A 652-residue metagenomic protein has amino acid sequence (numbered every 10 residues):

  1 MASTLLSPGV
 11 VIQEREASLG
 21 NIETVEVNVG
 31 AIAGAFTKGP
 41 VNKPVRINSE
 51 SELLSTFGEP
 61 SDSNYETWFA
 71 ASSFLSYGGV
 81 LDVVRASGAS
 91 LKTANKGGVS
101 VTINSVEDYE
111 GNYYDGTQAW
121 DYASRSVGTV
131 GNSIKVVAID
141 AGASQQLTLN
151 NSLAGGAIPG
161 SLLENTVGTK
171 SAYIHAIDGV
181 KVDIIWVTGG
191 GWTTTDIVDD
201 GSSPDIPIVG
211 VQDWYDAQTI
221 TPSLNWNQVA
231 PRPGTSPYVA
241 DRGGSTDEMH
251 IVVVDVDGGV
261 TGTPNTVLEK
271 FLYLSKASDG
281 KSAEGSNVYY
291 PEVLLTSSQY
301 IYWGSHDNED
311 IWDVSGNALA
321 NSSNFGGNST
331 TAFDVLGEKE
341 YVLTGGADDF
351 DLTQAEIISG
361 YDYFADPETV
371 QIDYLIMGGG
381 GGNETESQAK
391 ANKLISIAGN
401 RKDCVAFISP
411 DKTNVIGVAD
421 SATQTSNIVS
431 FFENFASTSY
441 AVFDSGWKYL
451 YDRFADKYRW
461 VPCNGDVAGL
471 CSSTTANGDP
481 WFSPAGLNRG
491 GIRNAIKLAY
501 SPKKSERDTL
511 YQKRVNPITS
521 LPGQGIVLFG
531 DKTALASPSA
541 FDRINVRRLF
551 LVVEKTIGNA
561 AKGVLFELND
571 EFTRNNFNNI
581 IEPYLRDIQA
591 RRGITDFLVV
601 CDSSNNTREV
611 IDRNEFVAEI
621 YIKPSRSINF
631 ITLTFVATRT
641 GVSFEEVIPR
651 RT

Functional and structural regions predicted by a protein language model:
M1, E26-N28, V41-I47, V127 (+6 more regions): Surface-exposed receptor/substrate recognition regions of extracellular proteins
M1-S100, D108, W120-D121, R125 (+3 more regions): Structured, hydrophobic secondary-structure cores that serve as assembly/anchoring elements
P8-E16, K96-E107, G131-Q146, V209-A240 (+1 more regions): Charged, amphipathic alpha-helical segments
R15, Y238-S278, Y289-Y290: Extreme N-terminal leader/targeting regions
V101-A123, T129-T194, S202-V211: Autoprocessing Asn-cyclization modules and mimics
A143-Q145, L274-E284, R639-T652: Short, cationic low-complexity segments
P264-I311: E2/UBC-UEV (E2-variant) core
